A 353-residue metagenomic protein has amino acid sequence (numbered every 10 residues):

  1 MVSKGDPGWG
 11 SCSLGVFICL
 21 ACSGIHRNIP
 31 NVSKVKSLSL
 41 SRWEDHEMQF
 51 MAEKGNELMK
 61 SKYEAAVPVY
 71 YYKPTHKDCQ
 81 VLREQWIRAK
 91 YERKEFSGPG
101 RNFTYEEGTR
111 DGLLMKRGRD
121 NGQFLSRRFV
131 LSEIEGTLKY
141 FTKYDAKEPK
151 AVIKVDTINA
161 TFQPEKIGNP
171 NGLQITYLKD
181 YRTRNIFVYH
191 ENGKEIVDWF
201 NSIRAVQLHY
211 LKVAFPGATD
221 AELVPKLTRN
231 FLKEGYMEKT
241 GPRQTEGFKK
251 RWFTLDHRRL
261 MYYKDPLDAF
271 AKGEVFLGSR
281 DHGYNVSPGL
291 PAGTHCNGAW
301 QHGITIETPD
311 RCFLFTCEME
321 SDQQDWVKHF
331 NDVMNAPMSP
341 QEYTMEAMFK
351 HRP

Functional and structural regions predicted by a protein language model:
K4-L14: Canonical RING-type zinc finger of E3 ubiquitin-protein ligases
G8, F17, Q123-R127, G136-T137 (+6 more regions): Conserved tryptophan-centered aromatic signature that marks the ligand-binding surface of SH3 and related Trp-rich
L20-T104, P164: Cys/His-rich, Zn2+-coordinating zinc-finger modules
L40-W43, K60-Y70, G108, Q174-T183 (+1 more regions): Surface-exposed beta-strand-to-loop junctions that form interaction patches on eukaryotic regulatory domains
T75, Y181-N192, D310-D322: Canonical phosphoinositide-binding patch of PH/PH-like domains
Y91-G122, E133, Y144-I153, P170 (+5 more regions): Disordered, polybasic Ser/Thr-rich segments at the N-terminal boundary of pleckstrin homology
F103-D111, D120-N121, R128, S132 (+4 more regions): Long, low-complexity intrinsically disordered regulatory regions
E107-T109, L208-F270, F276-L277, D281-Q301 (+1 more regions): Disordered regulatory linkers adjacent to lipid/PI-binding modules
